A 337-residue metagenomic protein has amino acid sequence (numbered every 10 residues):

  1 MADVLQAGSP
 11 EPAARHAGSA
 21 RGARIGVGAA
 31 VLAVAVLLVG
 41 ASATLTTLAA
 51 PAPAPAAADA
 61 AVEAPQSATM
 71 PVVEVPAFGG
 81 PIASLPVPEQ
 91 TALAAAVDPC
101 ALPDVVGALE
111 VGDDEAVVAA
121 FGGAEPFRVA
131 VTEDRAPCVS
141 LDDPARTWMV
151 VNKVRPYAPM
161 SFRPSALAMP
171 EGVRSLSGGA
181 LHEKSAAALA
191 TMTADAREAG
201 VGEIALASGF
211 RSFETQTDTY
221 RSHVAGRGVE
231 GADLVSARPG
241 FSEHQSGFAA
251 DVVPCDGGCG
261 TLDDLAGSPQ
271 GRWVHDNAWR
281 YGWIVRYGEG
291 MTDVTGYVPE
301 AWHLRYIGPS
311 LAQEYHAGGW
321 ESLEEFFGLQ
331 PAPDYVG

Functional and structural regions predicted by a protein language model:
A2-S208, F213-G337: Extracytoplasmic cell-surface/polysaccharide-interacting catalytic and binding patches
